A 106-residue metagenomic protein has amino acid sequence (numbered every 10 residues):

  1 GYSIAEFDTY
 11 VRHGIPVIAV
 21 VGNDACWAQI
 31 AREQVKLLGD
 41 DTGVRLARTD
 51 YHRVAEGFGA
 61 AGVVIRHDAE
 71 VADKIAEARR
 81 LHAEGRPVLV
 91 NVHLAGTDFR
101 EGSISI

Functional and structural regions predicted by a protein language model:
G1-I106: Thiamine diphosphate
